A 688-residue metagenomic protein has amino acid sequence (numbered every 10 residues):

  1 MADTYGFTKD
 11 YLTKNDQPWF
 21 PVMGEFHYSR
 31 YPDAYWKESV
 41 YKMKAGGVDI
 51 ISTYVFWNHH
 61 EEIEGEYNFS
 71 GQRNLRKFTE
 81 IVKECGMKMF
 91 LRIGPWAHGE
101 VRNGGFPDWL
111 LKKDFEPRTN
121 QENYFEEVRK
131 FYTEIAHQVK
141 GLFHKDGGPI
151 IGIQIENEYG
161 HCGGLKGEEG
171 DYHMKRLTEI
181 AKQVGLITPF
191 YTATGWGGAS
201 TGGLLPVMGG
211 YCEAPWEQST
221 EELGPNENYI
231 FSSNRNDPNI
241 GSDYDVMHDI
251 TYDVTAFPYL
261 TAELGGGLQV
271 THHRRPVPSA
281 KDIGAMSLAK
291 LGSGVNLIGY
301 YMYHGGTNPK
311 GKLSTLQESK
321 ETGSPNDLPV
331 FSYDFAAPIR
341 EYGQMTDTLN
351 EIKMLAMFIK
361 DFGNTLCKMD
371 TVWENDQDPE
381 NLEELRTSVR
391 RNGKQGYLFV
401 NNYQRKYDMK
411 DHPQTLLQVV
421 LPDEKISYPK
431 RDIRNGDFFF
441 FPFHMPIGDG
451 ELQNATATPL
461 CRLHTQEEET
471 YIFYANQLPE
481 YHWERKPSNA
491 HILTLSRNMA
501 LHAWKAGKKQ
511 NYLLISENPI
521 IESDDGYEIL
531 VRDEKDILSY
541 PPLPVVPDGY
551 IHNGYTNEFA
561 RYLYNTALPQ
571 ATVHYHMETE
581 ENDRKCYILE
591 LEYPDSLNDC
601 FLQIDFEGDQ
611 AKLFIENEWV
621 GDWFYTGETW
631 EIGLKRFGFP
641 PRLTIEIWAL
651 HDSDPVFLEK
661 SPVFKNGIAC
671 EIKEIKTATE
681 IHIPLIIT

Functional and structural regions predicted by a protein language model:
M1-I50, E80, I672, T679-P684: N-terminal carbohydrate-binding accessory modules
D10, G202-H272, M286, N326-L328 (+2 more regions): Glycoside hydrolase catalytic-domain groove-lining segments
P21-D33, F56-N74, L111-K130, E156-D171 (+3 more regions): The substrate-binding groove and active-site-proximal loops of carbohydrate-active enzymes, especially glycoside
W36-R102, D108, T178-K182: Aromatic-lined substrate-binding rim segments of carbohydrate-active enzymes
G65-R73, P95-T119, E126, K130-T133 (+5 more regions): Aromatic- and acidic-residue-enriched segments that line the glycan-binding/catalytic groove of carbohydrate-active
K113, Y124-K140, D146-I151, I155 (+8 more regions): Carbohydrate-binding surfaces of carbohydrate-active enzymes
E158-P189, T194-R235, T307-K312, D376-T387 (+1 more regions): Substrate-binding cleft/loops of secretory-pathway carbohydrate-active enzymes
Y593-I615, W623-F624: Aromatic-lined ligand-binding clefts that engage carbohydrates, nucleic acids, or primary amines
